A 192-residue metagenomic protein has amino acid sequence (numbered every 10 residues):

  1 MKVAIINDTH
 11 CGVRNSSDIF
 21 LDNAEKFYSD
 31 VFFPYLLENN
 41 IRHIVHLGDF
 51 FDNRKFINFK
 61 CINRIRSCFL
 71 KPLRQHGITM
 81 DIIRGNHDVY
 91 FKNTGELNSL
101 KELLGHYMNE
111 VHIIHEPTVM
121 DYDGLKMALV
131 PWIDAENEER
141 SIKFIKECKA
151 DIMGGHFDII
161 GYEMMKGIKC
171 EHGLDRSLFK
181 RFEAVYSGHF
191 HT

Functional and structural regions predicted by a protein language model:
M1-V3, H43, L125-K126, I152 (+1 more regions): Structural motif
K2, T9, V13-V119, L178-F182: Core catalytic region of metal-dependent phosphoesterases/phosphodiesterases, especially metallo-beta-lactamase-like
N7-C11, D49-F51, N86-D88, P131-I133 (+2 more regions): Active-site metal-binding loops of divalent metal-dependent hydrolases
I65, D88-L178: Conserved catalytic scaffold of divalent metal-dependent phosphoesterases
M153, F179-T192: Contiguous mid-protein beta-loop-alpha structural module that forms a pocket-lining wall or clamp of enzyme active
